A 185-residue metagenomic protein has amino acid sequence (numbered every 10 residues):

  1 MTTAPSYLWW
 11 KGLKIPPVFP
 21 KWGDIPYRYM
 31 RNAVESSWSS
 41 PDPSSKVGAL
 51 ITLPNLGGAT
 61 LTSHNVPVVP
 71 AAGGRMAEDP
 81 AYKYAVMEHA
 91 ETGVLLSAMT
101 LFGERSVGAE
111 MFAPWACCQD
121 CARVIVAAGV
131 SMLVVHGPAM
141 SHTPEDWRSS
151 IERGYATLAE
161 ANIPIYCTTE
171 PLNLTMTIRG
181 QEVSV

Functional and structural regions predicted by a protein language model:
M1-V185: Zinc-dependent deaminase catalytic domain
